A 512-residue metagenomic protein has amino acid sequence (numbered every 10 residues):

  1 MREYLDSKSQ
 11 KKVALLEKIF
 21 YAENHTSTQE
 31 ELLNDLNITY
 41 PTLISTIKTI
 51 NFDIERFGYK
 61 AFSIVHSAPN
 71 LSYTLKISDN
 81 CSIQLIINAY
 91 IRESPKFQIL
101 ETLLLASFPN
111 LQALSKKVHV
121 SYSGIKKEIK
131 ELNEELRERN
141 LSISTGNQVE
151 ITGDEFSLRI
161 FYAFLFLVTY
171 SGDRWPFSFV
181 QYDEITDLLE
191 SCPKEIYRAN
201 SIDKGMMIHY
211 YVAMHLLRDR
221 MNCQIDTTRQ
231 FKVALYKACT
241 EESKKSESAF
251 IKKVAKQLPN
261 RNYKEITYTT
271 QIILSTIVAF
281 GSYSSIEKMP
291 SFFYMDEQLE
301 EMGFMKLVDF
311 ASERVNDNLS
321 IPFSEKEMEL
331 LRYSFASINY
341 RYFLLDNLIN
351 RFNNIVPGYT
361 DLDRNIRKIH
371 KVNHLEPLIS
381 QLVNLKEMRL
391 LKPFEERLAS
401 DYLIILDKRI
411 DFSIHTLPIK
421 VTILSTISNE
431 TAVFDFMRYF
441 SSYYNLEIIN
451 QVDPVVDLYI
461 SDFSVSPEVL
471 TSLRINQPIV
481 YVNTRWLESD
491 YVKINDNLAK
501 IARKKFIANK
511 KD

Functional and structural regions predicted by a protein language model:
M1-D512: A cross-family "folded-core" feature that marks the main globular domain of proteins
